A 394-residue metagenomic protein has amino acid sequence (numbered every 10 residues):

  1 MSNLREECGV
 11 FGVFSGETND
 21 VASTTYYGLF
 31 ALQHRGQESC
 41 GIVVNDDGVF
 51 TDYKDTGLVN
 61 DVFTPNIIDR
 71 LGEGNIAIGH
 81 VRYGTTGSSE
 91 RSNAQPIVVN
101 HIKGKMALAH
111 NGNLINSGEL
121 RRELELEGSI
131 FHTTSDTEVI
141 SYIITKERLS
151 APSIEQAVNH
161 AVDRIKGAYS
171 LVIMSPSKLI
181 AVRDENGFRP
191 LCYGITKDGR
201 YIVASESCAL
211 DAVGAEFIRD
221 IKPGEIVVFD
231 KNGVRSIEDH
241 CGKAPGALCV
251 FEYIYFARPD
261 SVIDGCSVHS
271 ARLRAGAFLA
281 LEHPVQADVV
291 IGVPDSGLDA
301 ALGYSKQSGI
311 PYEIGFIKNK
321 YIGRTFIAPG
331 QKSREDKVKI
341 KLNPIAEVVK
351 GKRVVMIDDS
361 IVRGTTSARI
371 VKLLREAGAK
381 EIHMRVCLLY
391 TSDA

Functional and structural regions predicted by a protein language model:
M1-P223, V228-A287, V293, E381: Conserved short alpha-helical segments that host acidic/polar catalytic motifs at enzyme active sites
S129, S150-A151, P284-D288, K306-E313 (+2 more regions): Secondary-structure transition/capping motifs at alpha-helix termini and the adjoining loop/turn into the next element
V139, G297-L298, I317-I322: Short acidic loop-to-helix transition motifs that present clustered carboxylates
V290, G297-A301, Y312, R353-L374: Extended, hydrophobic alpha-helical segments in both membrane/secreted and soluble proteins
Y304, S360, I382: Hydrophobic, well-ordered secondary-structure elements that form the walls of internal hydrophobic environments
G309-V354, T365-A368: Short, glycine/charge-rich flexible loops or terminal/linker lids adjacent to PRPP-binding catalytic cores
V386: Short beta-strand-centered segment that lines the nucleotide-binding/catalytic pocket of NTP-utilizing
Y390-A394: Conserved small/polar residues in nucleotide/adenosyl-binding loops
